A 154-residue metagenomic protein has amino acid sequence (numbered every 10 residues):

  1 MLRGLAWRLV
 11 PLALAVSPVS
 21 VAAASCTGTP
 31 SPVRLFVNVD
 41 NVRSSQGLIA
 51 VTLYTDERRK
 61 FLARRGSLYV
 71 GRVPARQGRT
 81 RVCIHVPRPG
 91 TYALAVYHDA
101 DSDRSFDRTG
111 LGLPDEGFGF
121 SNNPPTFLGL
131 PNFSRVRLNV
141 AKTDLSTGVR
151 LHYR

Functional and structural regions predicted by a protein language model:
R8-S20: Bacterial N-terminal signal peptides
S25, L35, G117-Y153: Extracellular beta-sheet/turn segments enriched in Thr/Pro/Gly and aliphatic residues
V33-N41, V51, V149: A short, amphipathic beta-strand motif
A50-Y54, A95: Beta-strand signatures of extracellular beta-sandwich domains
R72-G78, N139-K142: Short proline/glycine- and polar residue-rich coil/turn motifs
R79-P87: Exposed aromatic-hydrophobic patches
G90-V96: A short tyrosine-centered beta-strand micro-motif
A100-R108: Acidic, glycine-anchored loop motifs typical of Ca2+
